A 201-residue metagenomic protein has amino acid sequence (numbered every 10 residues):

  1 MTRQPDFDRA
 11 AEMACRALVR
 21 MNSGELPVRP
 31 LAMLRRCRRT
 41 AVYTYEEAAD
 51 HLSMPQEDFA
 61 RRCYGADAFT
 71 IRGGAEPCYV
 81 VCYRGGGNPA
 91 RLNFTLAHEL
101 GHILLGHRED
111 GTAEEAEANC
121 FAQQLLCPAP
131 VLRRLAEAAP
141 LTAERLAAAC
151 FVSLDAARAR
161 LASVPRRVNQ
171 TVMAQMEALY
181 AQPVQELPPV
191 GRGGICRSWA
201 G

Functional and structural regions predicted by a protein language model:
M1-G201: Active-site hotspot residues in diverse enzymes, especially metal/ion-binding acidic/histidine motifs
